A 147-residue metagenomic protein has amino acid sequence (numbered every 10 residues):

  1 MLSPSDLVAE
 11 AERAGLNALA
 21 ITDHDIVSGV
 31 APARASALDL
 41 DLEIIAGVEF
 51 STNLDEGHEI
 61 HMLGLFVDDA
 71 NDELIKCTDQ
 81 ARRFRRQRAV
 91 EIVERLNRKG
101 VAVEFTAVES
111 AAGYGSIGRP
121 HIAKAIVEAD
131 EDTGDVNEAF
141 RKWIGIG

Functional and structural regions predicted by a protein language model:
M1-H58, I144-G145: An N-terminally biased module of ancient metal coordination in phosphate/nucleic-acid-related enzymes
L38-G147: Extended substrate/RNA-proximal surfaces in nucleic-acid metabolism proteins
